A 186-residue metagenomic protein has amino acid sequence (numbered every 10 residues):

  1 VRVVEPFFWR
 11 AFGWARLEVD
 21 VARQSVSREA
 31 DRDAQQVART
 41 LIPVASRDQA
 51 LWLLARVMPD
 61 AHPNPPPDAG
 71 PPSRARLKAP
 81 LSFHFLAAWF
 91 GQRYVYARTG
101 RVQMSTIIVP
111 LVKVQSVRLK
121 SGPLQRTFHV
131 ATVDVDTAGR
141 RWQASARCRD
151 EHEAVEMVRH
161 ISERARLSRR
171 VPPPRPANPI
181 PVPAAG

Functional and structural regions predicted by a protein language model:
V1-G186: N-terminal basic, Ser/Thr-rich segments that initiate or prime the first beta/alpha elements at protein or domain
